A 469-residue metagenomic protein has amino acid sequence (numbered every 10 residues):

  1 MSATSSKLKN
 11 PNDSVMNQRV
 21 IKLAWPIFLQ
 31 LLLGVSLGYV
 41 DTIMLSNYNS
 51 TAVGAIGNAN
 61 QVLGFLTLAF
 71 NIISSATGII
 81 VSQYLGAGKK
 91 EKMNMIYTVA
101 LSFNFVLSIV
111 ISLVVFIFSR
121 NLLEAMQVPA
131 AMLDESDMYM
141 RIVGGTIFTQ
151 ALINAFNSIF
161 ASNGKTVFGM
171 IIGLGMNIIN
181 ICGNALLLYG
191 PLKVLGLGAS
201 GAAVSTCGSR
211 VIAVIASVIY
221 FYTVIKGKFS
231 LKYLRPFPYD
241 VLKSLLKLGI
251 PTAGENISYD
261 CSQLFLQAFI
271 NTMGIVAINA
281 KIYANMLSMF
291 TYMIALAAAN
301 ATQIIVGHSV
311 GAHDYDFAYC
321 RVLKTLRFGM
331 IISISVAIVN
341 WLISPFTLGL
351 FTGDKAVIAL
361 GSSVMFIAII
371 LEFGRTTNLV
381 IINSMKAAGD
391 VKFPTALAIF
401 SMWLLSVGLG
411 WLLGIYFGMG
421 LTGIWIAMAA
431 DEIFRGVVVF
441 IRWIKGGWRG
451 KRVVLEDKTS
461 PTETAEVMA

Functional and structural regions predicted by a protein language model:
M1-I27, V81-F148, V194-I250, V306-L371 (+1 more regions): Short alpha-helical transmembrane segments in multi-pass integral membrane proteins
K22-D41, I142, M176, S209-A213 (+4 more regions): Transmembrane helical elements of multi-pass membrane transporters/channels
L29, L33, L37, L66-F70 (+16 more regions): Residue-level hotspots within pore-lining transmembrane alpha-helices of multi-pass secondary transporters
L32, S36-G54, L123-A130, G183-L197 (+4 more regions): Helix-terminus/linker motif at the lipid-water interface of multi-pass membrane proteins
L45-G64, A130-E135, A199-V204, V241-L248 (+4 more regions): Interfacial/gating helices of multi-pass transporter permease domains
V53-L113, Q150-G169, Q267, I278-S344 (+1 more regions): Small-residue-rich hydrophobic transmembrane alpha-helices
S74, V143-S162, G169-N180, A202-S217 (+5 more regions): Short runs within selected transmembrane alpha-helices of multi-pass transporters and secretion channels
V115, S158, N184, L188 (+9 more regions): Structural signal for membrane-spanning alpha-helices in multi-pass inner-membrane proteins, emphasizing helix cores
